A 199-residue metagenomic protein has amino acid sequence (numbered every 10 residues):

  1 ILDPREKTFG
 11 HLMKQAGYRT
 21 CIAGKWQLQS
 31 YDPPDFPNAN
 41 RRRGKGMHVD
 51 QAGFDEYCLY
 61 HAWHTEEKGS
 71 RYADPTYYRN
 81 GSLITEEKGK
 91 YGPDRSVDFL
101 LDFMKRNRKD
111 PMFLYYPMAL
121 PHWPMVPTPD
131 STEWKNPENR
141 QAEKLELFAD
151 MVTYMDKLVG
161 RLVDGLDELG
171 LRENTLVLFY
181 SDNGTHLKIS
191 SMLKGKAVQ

Functional and structural regions predicted by a protein language model:
I1-Q199: Formylglycine-dependent sulfatase
